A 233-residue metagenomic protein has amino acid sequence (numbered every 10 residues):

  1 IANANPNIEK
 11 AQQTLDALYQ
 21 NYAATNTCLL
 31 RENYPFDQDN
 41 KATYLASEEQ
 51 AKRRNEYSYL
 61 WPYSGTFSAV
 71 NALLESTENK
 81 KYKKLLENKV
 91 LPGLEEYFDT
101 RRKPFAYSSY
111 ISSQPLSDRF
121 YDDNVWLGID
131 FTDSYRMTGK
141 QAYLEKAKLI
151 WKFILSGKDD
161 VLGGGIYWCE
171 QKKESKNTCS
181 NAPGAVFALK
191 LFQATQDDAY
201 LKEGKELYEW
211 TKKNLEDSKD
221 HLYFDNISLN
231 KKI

Functional and structural regions predicted by a protein language model:
A2-I233: Glycan-recognition and catalytic cores of secretory/periplasmic carbohydrate-active enzymes
